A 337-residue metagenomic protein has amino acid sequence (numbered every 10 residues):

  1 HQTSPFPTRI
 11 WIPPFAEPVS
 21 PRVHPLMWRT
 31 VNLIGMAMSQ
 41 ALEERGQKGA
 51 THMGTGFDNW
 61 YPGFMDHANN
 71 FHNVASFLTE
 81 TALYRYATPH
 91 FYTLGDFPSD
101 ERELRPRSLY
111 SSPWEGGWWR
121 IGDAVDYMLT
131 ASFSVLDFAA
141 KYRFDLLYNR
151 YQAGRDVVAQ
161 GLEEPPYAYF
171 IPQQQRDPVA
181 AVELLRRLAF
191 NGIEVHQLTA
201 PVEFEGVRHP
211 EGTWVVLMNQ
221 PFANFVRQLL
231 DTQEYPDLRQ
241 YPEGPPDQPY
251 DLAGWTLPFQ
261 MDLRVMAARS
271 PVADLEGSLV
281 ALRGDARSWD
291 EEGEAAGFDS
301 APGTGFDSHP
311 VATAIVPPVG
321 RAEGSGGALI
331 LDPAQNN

Functional and structural regions predicted by a protein language model:
H1-P5, R9-P13: Histidine-centered catalytic micro-motifs
W11-T51, T55-W60, F64-N337: Intrinsic-disorder/low-complexity accessory segments
